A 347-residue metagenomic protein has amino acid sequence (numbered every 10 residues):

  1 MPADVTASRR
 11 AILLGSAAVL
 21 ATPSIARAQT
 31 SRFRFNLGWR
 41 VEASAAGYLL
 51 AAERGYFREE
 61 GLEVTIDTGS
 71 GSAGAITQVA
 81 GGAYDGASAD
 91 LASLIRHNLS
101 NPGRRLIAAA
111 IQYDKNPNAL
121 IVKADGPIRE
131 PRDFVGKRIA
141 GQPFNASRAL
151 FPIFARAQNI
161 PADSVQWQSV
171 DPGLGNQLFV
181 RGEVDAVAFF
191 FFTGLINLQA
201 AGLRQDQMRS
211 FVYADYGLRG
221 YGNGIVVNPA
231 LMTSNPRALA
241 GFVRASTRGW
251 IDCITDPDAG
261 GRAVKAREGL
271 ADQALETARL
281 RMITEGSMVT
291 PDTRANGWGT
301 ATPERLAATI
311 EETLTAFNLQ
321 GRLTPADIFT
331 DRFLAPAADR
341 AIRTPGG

Functional and structural regions predicted by a protein language model:
P2-V19: N-terminal secretory signal peptides and thylakoid transit peptides that target proteins across membranes
A21-P23: N-terminal signal peptide c-region/cleavage motif recognized by signal peptidases
A28-R181, D185-F192, F211-Y213, L218-R219: Short, glycine-/small- and polar/acidic-enriched structural segments that line small-molecule recognition paths
G55, G82, G182, G202 (+2 more regions): Short glycine-centered helix-capping/turn motifs at secondary-structure transition points
A162-Q166, Q205-R209, L270-R281, Q320-D327: Short, surface-exposed acidic
L174-N176, V184-L270: Pocket-lining segment of extracytoplasmic ligand-binding domains
S234-N318: Secondary-structure end/capping motifs
L306-G347: Conserved C-terminal helix/tail region of periplasmic/extracytoplasmic solute-binding proteins
